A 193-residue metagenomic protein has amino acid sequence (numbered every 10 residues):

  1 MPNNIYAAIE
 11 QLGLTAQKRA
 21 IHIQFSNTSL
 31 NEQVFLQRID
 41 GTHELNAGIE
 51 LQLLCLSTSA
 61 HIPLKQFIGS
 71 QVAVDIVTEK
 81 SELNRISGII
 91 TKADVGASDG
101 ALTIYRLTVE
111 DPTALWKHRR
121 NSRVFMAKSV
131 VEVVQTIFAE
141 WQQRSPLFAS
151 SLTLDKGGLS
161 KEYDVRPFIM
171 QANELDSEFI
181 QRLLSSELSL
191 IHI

Functional and structural regions predicted by a protein language model:
M1-H192: Amphipathic alpha-helical and helix-coil boundary elements used as assembly and membrane-proximal scaffolds
